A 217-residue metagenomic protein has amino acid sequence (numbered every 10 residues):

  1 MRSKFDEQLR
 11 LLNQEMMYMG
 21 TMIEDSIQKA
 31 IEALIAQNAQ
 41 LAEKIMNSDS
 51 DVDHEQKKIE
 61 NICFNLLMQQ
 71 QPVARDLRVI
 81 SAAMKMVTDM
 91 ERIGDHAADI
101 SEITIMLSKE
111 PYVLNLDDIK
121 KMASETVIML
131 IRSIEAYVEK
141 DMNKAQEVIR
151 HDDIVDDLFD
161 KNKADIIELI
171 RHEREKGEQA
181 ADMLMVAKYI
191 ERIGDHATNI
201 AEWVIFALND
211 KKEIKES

Functional and structural regions predicted by a protein language model:
M1-S217: Cytosolic, long alpha-helical scaffolding segments
